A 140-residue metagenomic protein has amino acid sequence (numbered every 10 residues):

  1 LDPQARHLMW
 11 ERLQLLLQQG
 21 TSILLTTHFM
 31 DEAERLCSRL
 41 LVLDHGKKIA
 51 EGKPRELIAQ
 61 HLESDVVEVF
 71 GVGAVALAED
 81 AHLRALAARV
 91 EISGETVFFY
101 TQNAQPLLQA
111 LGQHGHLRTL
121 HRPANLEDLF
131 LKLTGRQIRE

Functional and structural regions predicted by a protein language model:
L1, D31-A33, L126: Intrinsic disorder/low-complexity signal
L1, K53, R136: Gly/Ser/Thr-rich helix-start
P3-A5, H28: Helix N-cap at the start of a conserved alpha-helix in ABC-type nucleotide-binding domains
W10-Q102: ABC transporter nucleotide-binding domain
T101-E140: C-terminal coupling/interaction segments
